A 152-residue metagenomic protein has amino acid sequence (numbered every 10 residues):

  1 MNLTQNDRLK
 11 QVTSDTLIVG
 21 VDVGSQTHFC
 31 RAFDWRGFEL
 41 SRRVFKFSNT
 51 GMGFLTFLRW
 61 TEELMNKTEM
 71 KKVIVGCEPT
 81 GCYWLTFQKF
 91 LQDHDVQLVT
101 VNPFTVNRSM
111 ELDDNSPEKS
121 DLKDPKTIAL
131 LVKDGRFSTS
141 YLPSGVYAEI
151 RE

Functional and structural regions predicted by a protein language model:
M1-E152: Phosphate- and other anionic-substrate recognition elements at nucleic-acid/protein interfaces
